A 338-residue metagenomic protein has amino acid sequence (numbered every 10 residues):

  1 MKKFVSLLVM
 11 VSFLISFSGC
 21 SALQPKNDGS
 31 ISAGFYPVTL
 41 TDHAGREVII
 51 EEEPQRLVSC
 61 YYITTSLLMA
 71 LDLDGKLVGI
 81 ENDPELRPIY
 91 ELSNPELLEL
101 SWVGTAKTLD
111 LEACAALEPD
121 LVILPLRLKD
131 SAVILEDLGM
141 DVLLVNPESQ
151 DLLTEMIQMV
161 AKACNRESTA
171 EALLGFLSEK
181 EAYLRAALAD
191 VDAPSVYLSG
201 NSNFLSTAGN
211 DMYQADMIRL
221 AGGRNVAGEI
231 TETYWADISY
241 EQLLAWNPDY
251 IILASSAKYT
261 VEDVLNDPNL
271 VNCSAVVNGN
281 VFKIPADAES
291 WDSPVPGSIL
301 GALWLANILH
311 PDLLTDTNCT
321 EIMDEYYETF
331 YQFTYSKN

Functional and structural regions predicted by a protein language model:
M1-V5: Positively charged n-region of N-terminal signal peptides that target proteins for export
L8-S16: Bacterial N-terminal signal peptides
F17-G29: Bacterial lipoprotein signal-peptidase II cleavage site
S32, P37, E47-I49, D130-S206 (+2 more regions): Extracytoplasmic substrate-binding proteins
S59-L117, L121-R127, V226: A short, structured surface patch at a secondary-structure boundary
V103-A106, D110-L124, M140, S239-S256: Proline-aspartate-enriched helix->loop->beta-strand connector
L128-D137, A254-P268: A ligand-binding cleft/hinge motif common to bilobed small-molecule-binding domains
T207-W235, S239: Alpha-helical, coiled-coil/dimerization segments enriched in small aliphatic residues
